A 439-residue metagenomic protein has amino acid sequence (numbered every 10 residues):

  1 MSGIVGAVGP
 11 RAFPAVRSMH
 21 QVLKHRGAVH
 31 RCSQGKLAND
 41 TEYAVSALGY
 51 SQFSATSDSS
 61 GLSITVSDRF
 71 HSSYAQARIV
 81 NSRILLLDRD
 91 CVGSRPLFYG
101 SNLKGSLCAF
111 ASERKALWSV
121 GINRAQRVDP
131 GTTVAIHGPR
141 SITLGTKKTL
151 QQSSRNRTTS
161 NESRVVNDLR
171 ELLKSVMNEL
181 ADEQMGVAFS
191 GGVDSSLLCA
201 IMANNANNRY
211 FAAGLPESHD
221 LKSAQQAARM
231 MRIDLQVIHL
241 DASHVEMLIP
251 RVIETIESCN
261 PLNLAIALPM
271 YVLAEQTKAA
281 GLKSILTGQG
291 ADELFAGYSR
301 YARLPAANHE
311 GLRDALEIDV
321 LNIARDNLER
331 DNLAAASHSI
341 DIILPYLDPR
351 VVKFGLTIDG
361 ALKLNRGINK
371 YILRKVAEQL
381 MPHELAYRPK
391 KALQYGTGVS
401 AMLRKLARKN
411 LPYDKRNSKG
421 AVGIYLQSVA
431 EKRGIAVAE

Functional and structural regions predicted by a protein language model:
M1-T255: Cysteine-centered catalytic environments shared across enzyme families
P10-R11, R155-M381, Y395-R408, G423-A438: ATP-dependent adenylate-handling active sites, centered on carboxylate activation for C-N bond formation
S33-G35, T287, A386: Short beta-strand
A125-G131, K415-Y425: A recognition module on extended beta-rich or small alphabeta surfaces enriched in W/G with H and D/E
R127, H383-P389: A short alpha-helix-loop-beta-strand transition element characteristic of N-terminal alpha/beta dinucleotide-binding
R388-G396: Conserved alpha/beta core of the MobA/IspD/sugar-nucleotide pyrophosphorylase nucleotidyltransferase superfamily
R404-S418: Short, intrinsically disordered, low-complexity segments enriched in Ser/Thr and Pro
